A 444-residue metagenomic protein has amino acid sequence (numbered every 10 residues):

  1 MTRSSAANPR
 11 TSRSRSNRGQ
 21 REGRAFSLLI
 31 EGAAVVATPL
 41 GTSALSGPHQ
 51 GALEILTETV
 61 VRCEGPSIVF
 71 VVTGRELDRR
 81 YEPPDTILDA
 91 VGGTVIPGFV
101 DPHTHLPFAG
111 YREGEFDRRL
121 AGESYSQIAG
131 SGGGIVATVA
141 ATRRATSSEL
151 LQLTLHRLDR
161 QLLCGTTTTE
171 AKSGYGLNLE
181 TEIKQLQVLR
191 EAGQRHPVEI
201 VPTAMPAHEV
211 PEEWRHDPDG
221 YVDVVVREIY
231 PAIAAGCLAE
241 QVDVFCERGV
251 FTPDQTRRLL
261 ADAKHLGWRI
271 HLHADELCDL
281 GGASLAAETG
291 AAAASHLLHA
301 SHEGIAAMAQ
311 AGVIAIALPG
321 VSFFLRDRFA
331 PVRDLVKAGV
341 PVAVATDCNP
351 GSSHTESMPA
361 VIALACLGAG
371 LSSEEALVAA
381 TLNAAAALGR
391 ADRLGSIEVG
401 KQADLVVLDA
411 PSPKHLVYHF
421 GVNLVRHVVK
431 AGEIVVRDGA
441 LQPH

Functional and structural regions predicted by a protein language model:
M1-R80, P413-H415: N-terminal metal-binding scaffold of metallo-dependent hydrolase/deaminase domains
L29, V35, D85-D89, P202 (+1 more regions): Conserved beta-strand scaffold positions in the cores of enzyme catalytic domains, especially in NTP/NDP-utilizing
A33, V61, P66, G92 (+14 more regions): Divalent metal-coordination and catalytic microenvironments
A44-A52, A380-L382, Q402-H444: C-terminal cap of metal-dependent C-N hydrolases
D85-L153: Metal-associated gating/positioning segment near the N- to mid-region
V136-L153, D159-R160, T167-G281: Metal-coordinating catalytic core of metallo-dependent amide/deamination hydrolases
Y221-C237, F251-K337, T355: Catalytic core of soluble alpha/beta enzymes
H265-I270, E288-T289, R326-P411: His/Asp/Glu-enriched, well-ordered alpha-helical/loop segment that forms or immediately abuts the divalent-metal
